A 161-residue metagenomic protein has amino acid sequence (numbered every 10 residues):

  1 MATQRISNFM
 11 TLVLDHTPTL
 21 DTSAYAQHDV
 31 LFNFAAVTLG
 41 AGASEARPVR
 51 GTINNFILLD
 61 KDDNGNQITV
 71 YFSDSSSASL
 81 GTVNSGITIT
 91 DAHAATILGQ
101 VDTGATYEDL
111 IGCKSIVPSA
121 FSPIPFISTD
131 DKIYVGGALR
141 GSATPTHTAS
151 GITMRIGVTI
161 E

Functional and structural regions predicted by a protein language model:
A2-E161: Surface-exposed, low-hydrophobicity beta-strand/loop segments enriched in small/polar/acidic residues
